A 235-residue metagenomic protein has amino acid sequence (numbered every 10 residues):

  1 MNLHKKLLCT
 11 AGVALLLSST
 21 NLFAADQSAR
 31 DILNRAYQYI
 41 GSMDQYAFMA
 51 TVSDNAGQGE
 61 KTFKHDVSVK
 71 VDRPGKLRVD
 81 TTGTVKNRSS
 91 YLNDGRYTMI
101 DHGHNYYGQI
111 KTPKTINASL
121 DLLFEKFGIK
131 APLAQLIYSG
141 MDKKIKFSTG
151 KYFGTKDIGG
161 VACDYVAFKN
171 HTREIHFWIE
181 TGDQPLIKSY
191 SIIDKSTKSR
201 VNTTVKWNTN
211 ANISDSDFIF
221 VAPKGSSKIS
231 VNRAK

Functional and structural regions predicted by a protein language model:
M1-C9: Bacterial N-terminal signal peptides that target proteins for export
T10-S19: Bacterial N-terminal signal peptides
A25-I32, Q38-S42, I100-A162, I213 (+3 more regions): Flexible, processing/modification-adjacent segments and terminal tails in exported/periplasmic/extracellular proteins
A25-Y106: N-terminal mature ectodomain segment of secretory-pathway/periplasmic proteins
S53, G83, K151-V231: Gly/Pro-enriched, hydrophobic low-complexity segments that function as extracytoplasmic propeptides/linkers
G59, R88-N93, Q109-P113, S119-D121 (+2 more regions): A short, polar/proline- and glycine-enriched secondary-structure boundary/capping micro-motif
E60, I145-F147, A167-H171: Short loop/turn motifs at secondary-structure junctions and domain boundaries
R73-V79, I116-F124, L186-S189, T209-S216: Short, surface-exposed linear segments at secondary-structure transitions and domain or protein termini
